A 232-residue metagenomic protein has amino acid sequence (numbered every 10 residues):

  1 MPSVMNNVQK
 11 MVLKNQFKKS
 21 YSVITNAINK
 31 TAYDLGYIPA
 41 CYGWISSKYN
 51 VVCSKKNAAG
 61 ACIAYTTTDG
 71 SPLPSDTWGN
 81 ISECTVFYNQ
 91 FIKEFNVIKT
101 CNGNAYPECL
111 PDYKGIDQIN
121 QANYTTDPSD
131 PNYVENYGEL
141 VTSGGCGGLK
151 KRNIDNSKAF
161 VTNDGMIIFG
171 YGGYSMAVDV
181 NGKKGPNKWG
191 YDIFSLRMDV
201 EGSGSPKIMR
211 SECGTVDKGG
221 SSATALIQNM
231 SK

Functional and structural regions predicted by a protein language model:
M1-M11: C-terminal juxtamembrane segment of a hydrophobic transmembrane alpha-helix
K10-P39, S46: Membrane-proximal N-terminal amphipathic helix
K18, A32-P39, G43, I63 (+2 more regions): Glycine-centered secondary-structure boundary/capping sites
A40-Y65: Internal, charge-rich low-complexity segments
G60-K232: Intrinsically disordered, low-complexity regions enriched in Pro/Ser/Thr/Gly and acidic residues
